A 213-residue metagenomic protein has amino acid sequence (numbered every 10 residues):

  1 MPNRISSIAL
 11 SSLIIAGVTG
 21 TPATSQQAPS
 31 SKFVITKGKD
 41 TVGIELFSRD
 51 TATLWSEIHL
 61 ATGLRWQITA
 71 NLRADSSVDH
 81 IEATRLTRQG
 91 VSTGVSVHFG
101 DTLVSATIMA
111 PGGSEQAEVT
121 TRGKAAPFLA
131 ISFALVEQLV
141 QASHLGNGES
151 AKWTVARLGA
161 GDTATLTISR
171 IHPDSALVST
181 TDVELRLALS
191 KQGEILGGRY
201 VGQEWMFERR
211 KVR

Functional and structural regions predicted by a protein language model:
M1-L10: Bacterial N-terminal signal peptides that target proteins for export
A9-G17: Bacterial N-terminal signal peptides
P22-Q27: Boundary at the C-terminal end of the N-terminal hydrophobic targeting segment
A28, D40-T41, T87-T180, Q192 (+2 more regions): Solvent-exposed helix/loop surface patches that form functional interfaces
A28-P29, R65-W66, T181-V183: Short, small/polar residue-rich loop motifs at catalytic or cofactor-binding pockets
S31, T36-I108, G193: N-terminal mature ectodomain segment of secretory-pathway/periplasmic proteins
R186-S190, E194-Q203: Short, exposed beta-strand-loop hairpins at the edges of beta-sheets in extracellular/periplasmic proteins
E204-K211: Short, basic/aromatic-enriched C-terminal tail that caps enzymatic domains
